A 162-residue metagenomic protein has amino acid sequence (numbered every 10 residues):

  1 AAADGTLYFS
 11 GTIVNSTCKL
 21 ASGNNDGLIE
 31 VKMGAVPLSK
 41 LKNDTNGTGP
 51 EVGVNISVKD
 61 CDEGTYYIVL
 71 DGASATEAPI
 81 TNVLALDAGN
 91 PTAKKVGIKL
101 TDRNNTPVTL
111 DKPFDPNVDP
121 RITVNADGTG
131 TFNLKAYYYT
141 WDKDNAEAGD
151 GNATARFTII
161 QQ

Functional and structural regions predicted by a protein language model:
A1-Q162: Mature extracellular/passenger domains of Gram-negative fimbrial/pilin and adhesin proteins
